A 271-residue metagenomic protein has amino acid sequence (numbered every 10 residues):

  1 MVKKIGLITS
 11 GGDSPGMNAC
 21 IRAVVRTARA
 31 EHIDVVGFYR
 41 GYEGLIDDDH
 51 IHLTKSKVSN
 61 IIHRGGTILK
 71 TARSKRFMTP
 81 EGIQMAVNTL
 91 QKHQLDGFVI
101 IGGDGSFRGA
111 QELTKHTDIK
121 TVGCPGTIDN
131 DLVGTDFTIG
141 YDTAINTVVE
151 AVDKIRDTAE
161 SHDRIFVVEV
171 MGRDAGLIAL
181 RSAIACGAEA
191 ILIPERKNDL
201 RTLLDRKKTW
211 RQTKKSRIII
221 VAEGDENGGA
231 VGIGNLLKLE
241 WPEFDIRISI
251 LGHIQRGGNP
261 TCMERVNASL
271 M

Functional and structural regions predicted by a protein language model:
M1-I46: N-terminal phosphate-binding or glycine-rich loops at protein starts, especially the Walker A/P-loop of NTPases
S10-D13, F38-G44, R73-S74, G103-G105 (+5 more regions): Short, ordered loop/turn segments at secondary-structure junctions
D13-V24, I46, P80-E81, F98-Q111 (+5 more regions): Short glycine/serine/threonine-rich phosphate/pyrophosphate-binding segments that cradle anionic phosphate groups
R22-E31, I51-K57, E112-V122, I139-T143 (+1 more regions): A glycine- and small-aliphatic-rich helix-loop capping segment at beta-alpha/alpha-beta transitions that lines
L45-I100, G105-S106, I139-E150: Glycine-rich oxoanion-binding loops at beta->alpha junctions
I100-G102, R108, E112, T117 (+2 more regions): Accessory alpha-helical/coil subdomains and C-terminal extensions that flank or cap enzyme catalytic cores
K238-M271: C-terminal non-catalytic interaction/assembly regions of soluble proteins
